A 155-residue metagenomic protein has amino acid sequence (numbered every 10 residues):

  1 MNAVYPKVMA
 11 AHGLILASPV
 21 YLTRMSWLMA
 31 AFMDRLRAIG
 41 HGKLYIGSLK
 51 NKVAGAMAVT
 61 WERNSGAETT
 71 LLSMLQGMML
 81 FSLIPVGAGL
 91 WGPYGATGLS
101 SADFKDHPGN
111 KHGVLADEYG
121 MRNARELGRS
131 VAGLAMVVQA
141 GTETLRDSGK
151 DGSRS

Functional and structural regions predicted by a protein language model:
M1-W91: Helix-loop-strand module that forms the ligand-binding subsite of alpha/beta enzymes
I84-S155: Glycine-rich phosphate/pyrophosphate-binding loop and the adjoining helix
